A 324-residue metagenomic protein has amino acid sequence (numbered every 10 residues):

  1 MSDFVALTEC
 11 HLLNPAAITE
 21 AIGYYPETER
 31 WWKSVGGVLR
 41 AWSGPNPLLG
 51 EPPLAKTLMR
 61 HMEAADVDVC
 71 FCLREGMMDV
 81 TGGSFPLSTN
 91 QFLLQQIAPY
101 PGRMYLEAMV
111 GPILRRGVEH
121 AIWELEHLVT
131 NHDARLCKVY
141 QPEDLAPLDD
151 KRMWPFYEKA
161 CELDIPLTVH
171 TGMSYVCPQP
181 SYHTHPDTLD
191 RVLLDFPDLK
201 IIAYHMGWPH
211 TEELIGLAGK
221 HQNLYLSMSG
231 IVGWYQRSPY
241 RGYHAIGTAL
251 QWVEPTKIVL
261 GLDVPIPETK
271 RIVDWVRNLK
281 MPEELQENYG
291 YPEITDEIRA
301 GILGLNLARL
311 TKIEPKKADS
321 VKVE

Functional and structural regions predicted by a protein language model:
S2-T8, A17-V69, W252-K257, E268-E324: Mid-to-C-terminal alpha-helical segments outside catalytic/metal-binding sites
V5-P15, T168-G172, A203: Histidine-centered catalytic micro-motifs
E9, M62, L93, L128 (+8 more regions): Conserved, mostly hydrophobic/aromatic
A16-A21, S84, Q179-Y182, L214-G216 (+3 more regions): Short aromatic-enriched loop/helix-cap "lid" or pocket-rim segments at secondary-structure transitions that line
P53-L58, S88-L94, A121-E124, H185-L189 (+2 more regions): Alpha-helical scaffolding within the catalytic cores of extracellular/periplasmic polymer-degrading hydrolases
R60-C70, Q96-M104, L163, D195-K200 (+2 more regions): A structural motif corresponding to the C-terminal end of an alpha-helix and its immediate exit/capping segment
D68-H183, K317: Active-site gating/metal-coordination segments in enzymes
H132-L136, L145-L260, L285-E293, D319-E324: Catalytic pocket-lining loop regions of alpha/beta-barrel enzymes, especially the amidohydrolase/enolase/GH5 lineages
